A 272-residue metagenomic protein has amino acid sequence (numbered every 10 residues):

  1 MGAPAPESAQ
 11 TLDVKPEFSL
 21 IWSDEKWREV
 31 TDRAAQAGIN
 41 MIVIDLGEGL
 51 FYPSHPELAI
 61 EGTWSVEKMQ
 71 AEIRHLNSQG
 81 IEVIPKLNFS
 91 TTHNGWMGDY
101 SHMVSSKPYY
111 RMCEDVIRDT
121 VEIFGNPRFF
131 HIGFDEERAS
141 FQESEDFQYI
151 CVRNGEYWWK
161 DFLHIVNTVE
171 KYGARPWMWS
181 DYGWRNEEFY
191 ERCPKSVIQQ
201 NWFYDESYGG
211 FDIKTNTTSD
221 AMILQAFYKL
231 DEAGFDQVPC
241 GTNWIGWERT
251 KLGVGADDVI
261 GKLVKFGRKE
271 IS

Functional and structural regions predicted by a protein language model:
G2-I198, F203, W244: Aromatic-lined carbohydrate-binding surfaces of glycoside hydrolases
S101, P176-Y228, I245-G261: Substrate-binding cleft/loops of secretory-pathway carbohydrate-active enzymes
P127, H131, Q142-E143, K214 (+1 more regions): Charged, low-complexity C-terminal accessory regions
A233-S272: Substrate-binding cleft of secreted/luminal carbohydrate-active enzymes
